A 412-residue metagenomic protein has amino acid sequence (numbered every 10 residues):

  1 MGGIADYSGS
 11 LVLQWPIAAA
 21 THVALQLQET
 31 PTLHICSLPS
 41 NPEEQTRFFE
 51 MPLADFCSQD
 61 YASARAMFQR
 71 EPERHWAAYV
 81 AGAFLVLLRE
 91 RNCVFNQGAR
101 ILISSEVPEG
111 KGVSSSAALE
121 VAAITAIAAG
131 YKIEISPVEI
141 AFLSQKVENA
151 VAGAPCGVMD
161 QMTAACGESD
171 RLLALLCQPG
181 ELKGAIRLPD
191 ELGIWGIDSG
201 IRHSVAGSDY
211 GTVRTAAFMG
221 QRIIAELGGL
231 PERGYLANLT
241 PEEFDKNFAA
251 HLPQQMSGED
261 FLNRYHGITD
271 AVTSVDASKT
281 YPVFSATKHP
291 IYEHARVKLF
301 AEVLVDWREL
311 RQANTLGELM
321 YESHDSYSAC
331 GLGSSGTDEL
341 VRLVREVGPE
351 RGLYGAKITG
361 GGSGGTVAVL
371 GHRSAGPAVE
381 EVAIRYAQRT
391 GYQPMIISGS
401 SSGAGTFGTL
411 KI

Functional and structural regions predicted by a protein language model:
M1, L11-Q14, H22-A78, R171-K357 (+1 more regions): C-terminal nucleotide
G2-D6, S104-A123, G352-L370: Glycine/serine-rich anion-binding loops at beta->alpha junctions that coordinate negatively charged ligand groups
A19, E29, P39-P42, I103-E109 (+5 more regions): Acidic, glycine-rich active-site loops and adjacent beta-strand->loop/helix elements that engage anionic groups
C36, Q97-S105, I135-K146, T315-L319 (+1 more regions): Beta-strand segments within the central parallel beta-sheet cores of soluble alpha/beta enzyme folds
Y61-M67, F84-L85, R89-P108: Glycine- and acidic-rich phosphate- and metal-coordinating loops
E90-G98, I127-L143, R373-T390: Phosphate-handling active-site elements
Q97-V107, A141-A150, D338-G355: Short, hydrophobic/aliphatic alpha-helical segments
K111-D198: Fold-level recognition of mixed alpha/beta catalytic cores in primary-metabolism enzymes, strongest
